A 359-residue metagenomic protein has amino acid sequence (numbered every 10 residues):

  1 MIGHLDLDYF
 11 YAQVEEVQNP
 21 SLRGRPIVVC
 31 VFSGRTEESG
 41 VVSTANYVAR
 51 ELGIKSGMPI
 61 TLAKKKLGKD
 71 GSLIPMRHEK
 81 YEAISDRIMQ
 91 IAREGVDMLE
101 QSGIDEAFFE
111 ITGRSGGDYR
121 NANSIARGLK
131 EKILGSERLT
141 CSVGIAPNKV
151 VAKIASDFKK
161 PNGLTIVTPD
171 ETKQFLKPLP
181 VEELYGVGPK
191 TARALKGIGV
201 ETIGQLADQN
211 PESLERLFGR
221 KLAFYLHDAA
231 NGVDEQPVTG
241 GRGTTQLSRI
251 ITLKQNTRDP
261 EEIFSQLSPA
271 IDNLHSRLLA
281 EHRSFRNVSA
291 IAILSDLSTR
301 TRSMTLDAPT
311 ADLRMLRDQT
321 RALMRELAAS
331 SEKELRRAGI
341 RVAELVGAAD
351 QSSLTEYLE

Functional and structural regions predicted by a protein language model:
M1-I104, F108: Residues that scaffold, gate, or flank divalent-cation-dependent active/transport sites
V14-E16, G40-V41, V151-K159, P237-G241: Short acidic, glycine/serine/threonine-rich loops at helix termini
R87, I91-G95, G128-E137, I198 (+3 more regions): Generic non-transmembrane alpha-helical segments
S102-E106, A146-K149, R283-N287, K333-R337: Short Gly/Ser/Thr- and Asp/Glu-enriched loop/turn motifs at secondary-structure junctions
F109-R127, G199: Catalytic palm subdomain of template-directed nucleic-acid polymerases, centered on the conserved carboxylate motif
R120-L179: Long, highly charged, low-complexity intrinsically disordered interaction regions that mediate electrostatic DNA/RNA
E183, K196-L335, L345-L358: DNA-contacting surface of Y-family translesion DNA polymerases
